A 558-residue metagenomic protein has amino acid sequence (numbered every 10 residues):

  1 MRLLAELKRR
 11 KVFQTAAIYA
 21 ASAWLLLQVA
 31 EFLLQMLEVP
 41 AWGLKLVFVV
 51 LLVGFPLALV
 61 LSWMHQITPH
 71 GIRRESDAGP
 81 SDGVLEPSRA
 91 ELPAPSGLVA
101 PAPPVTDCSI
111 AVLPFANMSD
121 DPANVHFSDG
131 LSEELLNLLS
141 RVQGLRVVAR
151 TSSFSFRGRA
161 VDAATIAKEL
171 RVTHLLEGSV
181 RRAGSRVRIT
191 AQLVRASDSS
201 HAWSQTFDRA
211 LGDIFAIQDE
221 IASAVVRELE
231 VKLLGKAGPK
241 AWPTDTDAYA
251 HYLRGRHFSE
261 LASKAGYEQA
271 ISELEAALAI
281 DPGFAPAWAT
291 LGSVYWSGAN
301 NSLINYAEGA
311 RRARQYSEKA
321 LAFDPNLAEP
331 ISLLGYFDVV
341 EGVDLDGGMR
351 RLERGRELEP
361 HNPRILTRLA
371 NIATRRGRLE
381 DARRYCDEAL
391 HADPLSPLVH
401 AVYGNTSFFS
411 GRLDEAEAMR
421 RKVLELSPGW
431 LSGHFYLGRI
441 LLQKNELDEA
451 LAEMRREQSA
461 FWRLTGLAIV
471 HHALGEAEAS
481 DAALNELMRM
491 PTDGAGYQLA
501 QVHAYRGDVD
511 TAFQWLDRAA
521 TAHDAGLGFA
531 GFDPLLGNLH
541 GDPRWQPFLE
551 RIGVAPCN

Functional and structural regions predicted by a protein language model:
M1-P87, R146, R171-T173, V180 (+1 more regions): An N-terminal, helix-rich hydrophobic module
L33-M36, P40-K45, E75, D82-A460 (+3 more regions): Acidic, proline/glycine-rich low-complexity intrinsically disordered segments
R456-W462, D517-D524, G553: TPR/TPR-like (Sel1-like) alpha-helical repeat modules
T465-G466, D493-A504, G528: Amphipathic alpha-helical protein-interaction segments enriched in hydrophobic
A468-A477, L527-P543: TPR/TPR-like alpha-solenoid helical repeat scaffolds
L484-G496: Generic long, charged, amphipathic alpha-helical segments
H503, D508-G537: C-terminal structured "cap/appendage" subdomains that terminate the fold
P543-N558: Beta/coil-rich, acidic/histidine-enriched accessory regions frequently appended to metallopeptidases
